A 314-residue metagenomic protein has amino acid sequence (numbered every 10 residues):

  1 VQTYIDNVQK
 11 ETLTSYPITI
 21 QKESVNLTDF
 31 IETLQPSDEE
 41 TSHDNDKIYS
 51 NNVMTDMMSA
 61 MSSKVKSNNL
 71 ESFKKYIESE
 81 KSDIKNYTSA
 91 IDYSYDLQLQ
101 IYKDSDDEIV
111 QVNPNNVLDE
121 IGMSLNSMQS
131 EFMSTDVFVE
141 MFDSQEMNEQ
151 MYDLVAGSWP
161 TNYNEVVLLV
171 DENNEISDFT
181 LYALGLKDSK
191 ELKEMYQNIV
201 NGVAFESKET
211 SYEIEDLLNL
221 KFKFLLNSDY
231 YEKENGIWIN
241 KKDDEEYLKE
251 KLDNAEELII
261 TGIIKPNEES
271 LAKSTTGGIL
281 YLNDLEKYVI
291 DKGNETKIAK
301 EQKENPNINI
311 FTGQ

Functional and structural regions predicted by a protein language model:
V1-T19, E23, L27: Alpha-helical transmembrane segments
K10, N26-Q314: Basic-flanked hydrophobic alpha-helices used for secretion and membrane insertion
